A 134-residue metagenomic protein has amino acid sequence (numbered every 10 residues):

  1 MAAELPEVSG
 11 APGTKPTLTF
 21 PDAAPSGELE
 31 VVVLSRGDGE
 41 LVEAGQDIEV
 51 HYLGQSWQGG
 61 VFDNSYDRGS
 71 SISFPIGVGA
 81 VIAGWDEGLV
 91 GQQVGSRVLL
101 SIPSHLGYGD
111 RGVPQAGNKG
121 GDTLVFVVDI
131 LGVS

Functional and structural regions predicted by a protein language model:
M1-S134: Cross-family detector of peptidyl-prolyl cis-trans isomerase
